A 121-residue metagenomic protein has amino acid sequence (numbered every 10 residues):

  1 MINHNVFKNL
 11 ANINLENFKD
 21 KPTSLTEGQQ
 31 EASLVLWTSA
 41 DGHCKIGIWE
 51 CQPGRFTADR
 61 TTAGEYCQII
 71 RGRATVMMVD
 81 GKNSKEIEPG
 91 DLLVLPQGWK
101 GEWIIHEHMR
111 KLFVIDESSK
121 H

Functional and structural regions predicted by a protein language model:
M1-H43: A short, N-terminal "cap"/entry segment at the start of jelly-roll beta-barrel domains of the cupin/DSBH fold
Q30-A32, G42-G47, E65, I70-G72 (+2 more regions): A generic structural signal for short beta-strands and their flanking turns/coil linkers
K45-T61, Q97: Conserved short histidine dyad/triad with adjacent acidic residue
G47, D59, I70, M77 (+2 more regions): Beta-strand residues in well-ordered beta-sheet regions across diverse protein folds
Q52-R55, D80-K82, D91, W99: Short, well-ordered turn and helix-capping elements at secondary-structure junctions
D59-T62, Y66-P89: A short beta-strand-loop-beta hairpin characteristic of the jelly-roll/cupin
E86-P89, Q97-K120: Ligand-binding loop in jelly-roll beta-barrel domains
